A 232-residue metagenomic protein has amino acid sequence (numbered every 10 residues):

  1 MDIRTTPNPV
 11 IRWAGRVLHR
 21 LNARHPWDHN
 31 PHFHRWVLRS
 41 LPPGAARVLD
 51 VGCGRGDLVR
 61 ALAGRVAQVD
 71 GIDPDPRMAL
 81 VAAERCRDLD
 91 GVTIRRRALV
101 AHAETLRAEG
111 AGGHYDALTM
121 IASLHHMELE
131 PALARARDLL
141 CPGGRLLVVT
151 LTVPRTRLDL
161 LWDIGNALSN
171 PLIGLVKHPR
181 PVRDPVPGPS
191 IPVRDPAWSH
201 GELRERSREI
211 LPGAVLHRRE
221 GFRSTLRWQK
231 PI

Functional and structural regions predicted by a protein language model:
D28-A46: Conserved alpha-helix/loop element of class I SAM-dependent methyltransferases that forms part of the SAM/SAH-binding
A46-G54: Conserved class I S-adenosyl-L-methionine
R55-D57, A61-H102: Class I SAM-dependent methyltransferase SAM/SAH-binding core
T119: A conserved beta-strand element that flanks and buttresses the S-adenosyl-L-methionine
M127-A136: A short, conserved alpha-helix within the catalytic core of class I
G143-T150: Conserved beta-strand signature within the Rossmann-like core of class I S-adenosyl-L-methionine
V153-R206: C-terminal alpha-helical "lid/dimerization" subdomain adjacent to the S-adenosyl-L-methionine
V193-I232: Conserved Class I S-adenosyl-L-methionine
